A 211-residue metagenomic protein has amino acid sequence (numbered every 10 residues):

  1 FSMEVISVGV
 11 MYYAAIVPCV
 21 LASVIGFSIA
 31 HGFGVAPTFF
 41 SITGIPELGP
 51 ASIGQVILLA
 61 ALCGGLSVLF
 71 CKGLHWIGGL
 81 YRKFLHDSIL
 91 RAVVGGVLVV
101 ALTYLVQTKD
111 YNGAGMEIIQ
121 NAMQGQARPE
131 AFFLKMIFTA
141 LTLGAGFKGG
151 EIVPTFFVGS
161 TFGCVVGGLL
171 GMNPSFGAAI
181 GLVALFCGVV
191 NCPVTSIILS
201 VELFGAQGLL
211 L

Functional and structural regions predicted by a protein language model:
F1-L211: Alpha-helical transmembrane segments and immediately membrane-proximal extracytoplasmic
